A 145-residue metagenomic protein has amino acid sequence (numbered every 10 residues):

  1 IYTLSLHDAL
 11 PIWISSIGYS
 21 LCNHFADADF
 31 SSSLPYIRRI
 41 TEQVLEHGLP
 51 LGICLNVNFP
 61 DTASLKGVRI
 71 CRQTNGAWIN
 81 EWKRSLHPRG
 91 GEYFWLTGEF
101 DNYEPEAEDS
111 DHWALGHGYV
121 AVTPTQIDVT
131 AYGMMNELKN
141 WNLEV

Functional and structural regions predicted by a protein language model:
I1-D8: Single conserved hydrophobic/aromatic residue that forms the stacking wall/gate of nucleotide- or nucleobase-binding
P11-S32: Glycine-rich phosphate/pyrophosphate-binding loops and their adjacent beta-strand/loop elements at enzyme active sites
F30-V145: Electrostatically charged, flexible surface regions
